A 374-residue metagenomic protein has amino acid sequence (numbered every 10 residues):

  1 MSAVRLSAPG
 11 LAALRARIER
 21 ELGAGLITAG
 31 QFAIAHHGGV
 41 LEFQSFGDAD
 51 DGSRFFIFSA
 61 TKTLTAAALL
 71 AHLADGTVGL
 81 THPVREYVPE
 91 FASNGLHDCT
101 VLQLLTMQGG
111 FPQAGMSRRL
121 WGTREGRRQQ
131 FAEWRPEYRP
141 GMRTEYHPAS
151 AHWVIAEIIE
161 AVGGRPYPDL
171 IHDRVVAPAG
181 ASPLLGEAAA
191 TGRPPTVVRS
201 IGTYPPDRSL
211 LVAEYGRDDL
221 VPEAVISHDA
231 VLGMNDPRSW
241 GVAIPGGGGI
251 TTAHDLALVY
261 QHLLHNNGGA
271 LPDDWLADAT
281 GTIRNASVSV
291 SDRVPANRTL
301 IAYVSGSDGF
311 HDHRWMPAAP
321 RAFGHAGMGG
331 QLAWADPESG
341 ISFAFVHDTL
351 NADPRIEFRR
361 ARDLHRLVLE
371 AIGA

Functional and structural regions predicted by a protein language model:
M1-L11, L300-V304: Short, compositionally biased leader-like segments
A13-A16, H313-P320: Short Pro/Gly-enriched beta-strand edge/turn motifs at strand-loop
R17-D50, L80, R119-L120, A333-D336 (+2 more regions): A short, well-structured edge-of-sheet supersecondary motif
I18, F32, G38, K62-T65 (+6 more regions): Residue-level preference for non-acidic, small/hydrophobic
R20-A33, D48-L104, R139-A149, I244: Short active-site loop at a secondary-structure junction that contains or immediately precedes the catalytic residue(s)
N94-P317: Short, surface-exposed loop or secondary-structure junction motifs that flank catalytic or metal-binding residues
G324-A374: Structured C-terminal helix/loop/strand segments within mature extracytoplasmic catalytic/sensor domains
